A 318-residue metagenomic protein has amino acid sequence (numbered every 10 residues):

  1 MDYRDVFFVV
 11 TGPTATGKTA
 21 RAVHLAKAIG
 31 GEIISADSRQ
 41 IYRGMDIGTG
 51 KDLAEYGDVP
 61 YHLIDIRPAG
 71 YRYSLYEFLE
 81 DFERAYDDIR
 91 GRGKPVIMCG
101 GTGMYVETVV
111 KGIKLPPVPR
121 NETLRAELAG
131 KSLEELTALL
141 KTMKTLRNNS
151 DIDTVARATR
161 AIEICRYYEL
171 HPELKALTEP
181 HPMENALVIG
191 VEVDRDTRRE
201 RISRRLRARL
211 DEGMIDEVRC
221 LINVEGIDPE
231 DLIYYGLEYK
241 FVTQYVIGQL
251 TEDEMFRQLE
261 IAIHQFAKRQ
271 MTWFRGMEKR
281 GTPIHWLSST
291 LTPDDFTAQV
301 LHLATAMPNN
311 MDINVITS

Functional and structural regions predicted by a protein language model:
M1-S318: Phosphate/pyrophosphate-binding catalytic cores of soluble transferases and nucleic-acid-acting enzymes
